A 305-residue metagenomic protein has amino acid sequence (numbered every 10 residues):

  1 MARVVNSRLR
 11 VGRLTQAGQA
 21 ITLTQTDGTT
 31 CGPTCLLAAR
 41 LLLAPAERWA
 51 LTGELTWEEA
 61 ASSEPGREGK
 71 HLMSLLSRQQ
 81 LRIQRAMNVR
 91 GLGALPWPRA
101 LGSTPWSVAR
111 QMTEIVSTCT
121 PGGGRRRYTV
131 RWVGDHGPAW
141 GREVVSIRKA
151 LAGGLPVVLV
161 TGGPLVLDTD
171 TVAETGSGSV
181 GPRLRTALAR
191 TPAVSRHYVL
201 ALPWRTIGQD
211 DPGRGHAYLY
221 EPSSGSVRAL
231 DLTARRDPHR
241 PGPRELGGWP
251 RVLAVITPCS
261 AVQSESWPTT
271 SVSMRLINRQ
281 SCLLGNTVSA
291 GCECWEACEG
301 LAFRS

Functional and structural regions predicted by a protein language model:
M1-G91: Active-site nucleophile-adjacent alpha helix/oxyanion-hole segment immediately C-terminal to the catalytic cysteine
T24-L41, P98-M112, T270, Q280-C298: Active-site nucleophilic cysteine motif
L51-G53, E59, R99, V108 (+5 more regions): Intrinsic disorder/low-complexity segments enriched in polar/charged and small flexible residues
M87-W204, S264, P268: Predominantly the structural core of cysteine protease catalytic domains
A150-A152, G162-S305: Active-site signature of cysteine proteases
